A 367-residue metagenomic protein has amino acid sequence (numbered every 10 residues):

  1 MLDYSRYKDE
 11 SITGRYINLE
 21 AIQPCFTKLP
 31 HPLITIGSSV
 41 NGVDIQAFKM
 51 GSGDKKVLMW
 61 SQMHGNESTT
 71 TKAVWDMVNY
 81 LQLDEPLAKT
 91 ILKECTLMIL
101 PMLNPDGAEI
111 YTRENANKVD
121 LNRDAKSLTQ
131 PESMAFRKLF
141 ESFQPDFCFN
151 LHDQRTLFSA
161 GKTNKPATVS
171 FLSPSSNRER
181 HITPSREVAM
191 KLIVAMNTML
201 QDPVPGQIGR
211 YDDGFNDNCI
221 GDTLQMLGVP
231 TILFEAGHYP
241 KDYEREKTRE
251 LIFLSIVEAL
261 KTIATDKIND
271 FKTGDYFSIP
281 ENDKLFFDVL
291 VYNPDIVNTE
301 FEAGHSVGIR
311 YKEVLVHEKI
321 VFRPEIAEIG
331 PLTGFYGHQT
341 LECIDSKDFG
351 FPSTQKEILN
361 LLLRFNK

Functional and structural regions predicted by a protein language model:
M1-E20, F143, L172-K367: C-terminal accessory segments enriched in acidic
P24-V40: N- or domain-start disorder-to-order transition segments that initiate the globular core
L33, A47, I99, C148 (+1 more regions): Conserved beta-strand scaffold positions in the cores of enzyme catalytic domains, especially in NTP/NDP-utilizing
G42, Q62, I99: Conserved hydrophobic/aromatic pocket- or pore-lining residues that grip, position, or stack substrates in active sites
D44-K49, G221-L224: Short, surface-exposed beta-strand/loop micro-motifs that present aromatic residues
Q46-D54, Q62: Short beta-strand-to-loop junctions in surface cap/lid or active-site-entrance loops
D54-K56, S68-G206, Q225: Active-site/substrate-binding loop(s) of hydrolase catalytic cores
G65: Short active-site segment of divalent metal-dependent hydrolases/proteases that encodes the spacing between
